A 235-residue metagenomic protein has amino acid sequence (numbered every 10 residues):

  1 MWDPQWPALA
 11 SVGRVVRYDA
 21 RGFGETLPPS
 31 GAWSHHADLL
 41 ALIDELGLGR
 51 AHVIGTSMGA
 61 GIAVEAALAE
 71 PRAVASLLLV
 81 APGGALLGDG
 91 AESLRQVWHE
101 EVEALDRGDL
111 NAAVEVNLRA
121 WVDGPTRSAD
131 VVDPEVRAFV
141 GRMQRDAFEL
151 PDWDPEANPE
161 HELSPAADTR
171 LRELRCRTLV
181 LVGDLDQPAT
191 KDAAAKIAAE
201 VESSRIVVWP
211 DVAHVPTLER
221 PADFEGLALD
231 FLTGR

Functional and structural regions predicted by a protein language model:
M1-W2, T26-G31, G88-G90, K191-D192: Conserved catalytic-core motifs of eukaryotic protein kinase domains, centered on the activation segment
P4-S11, V16-M58, G226-L229: Active-site loop/oxyanion-hole signature of alpha/beta-hydrolase fold enzymes
R14, G49-H52, A73-S76, L179 (+1 more regions): Structural signature of beta-strand start/N-cap positions in the alpha/beta core of ABC transporter nucleotide-binding
A20-G24, G84, A213-P216: Alpha/beta-hydrolase active-site loop signature
E65-R107: Flexible "cap/lid" loop of the alpha/beta hydrolase fold
E100-A104, E115-S128, P155-E162: Helix-loop "lid/cap" segments that line or gate small-molecule binding pockets
G141-A199, V208: Conserved serine/cysteine hydrolase catalytic core
V201-R235: Catalytic active-site module of serine/aspartate enzymes centered on a nucleophile-bearing elbow/loop
